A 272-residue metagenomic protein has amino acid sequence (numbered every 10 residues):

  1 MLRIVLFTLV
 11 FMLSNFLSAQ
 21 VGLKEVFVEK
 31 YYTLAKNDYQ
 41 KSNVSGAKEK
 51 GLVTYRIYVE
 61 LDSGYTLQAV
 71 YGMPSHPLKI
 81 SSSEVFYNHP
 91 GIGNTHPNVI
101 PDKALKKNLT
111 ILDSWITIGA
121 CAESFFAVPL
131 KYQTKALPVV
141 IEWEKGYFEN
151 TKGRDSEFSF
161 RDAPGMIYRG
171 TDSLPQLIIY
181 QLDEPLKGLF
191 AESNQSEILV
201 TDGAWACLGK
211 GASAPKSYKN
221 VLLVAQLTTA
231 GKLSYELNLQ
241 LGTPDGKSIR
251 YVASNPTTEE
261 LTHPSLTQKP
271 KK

Functional and structural regions predicted by a protein language model:
M1-K24: Bacterial Sec-dependent N-terminal signal peptides
Q20-K272: Non-catalytic macromolecular-recognition regions in eukaryotic signaling proteins
